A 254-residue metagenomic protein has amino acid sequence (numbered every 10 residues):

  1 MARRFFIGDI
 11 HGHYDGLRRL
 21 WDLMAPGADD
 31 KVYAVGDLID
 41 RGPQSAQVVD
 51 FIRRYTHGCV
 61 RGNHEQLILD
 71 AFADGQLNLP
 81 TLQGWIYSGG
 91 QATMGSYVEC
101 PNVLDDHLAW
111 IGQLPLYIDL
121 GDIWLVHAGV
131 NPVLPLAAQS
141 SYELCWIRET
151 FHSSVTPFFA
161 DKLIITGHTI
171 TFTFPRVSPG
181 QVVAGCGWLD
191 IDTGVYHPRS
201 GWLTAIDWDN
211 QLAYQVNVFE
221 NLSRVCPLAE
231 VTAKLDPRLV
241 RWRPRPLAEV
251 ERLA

Functional and structural regions predicted by a protein language model:
M1-V49: N-terminal active-site segment of His-dependent metallophosphoesterases
R3-H11, I123-G129, L189-I191: Active-site-proximal beta-strand elements of phosphoester/diester hydrolases
F6, V32-A34, C59-V60, W124 (+2 more regions): Residue-level marker for buried hydrophobic side chains located in beta-strands that build the well-ordered beta-sheet
D9, D37, I52, G62-N63 (+5 more regions): Divalent metal-coordination and catalytic microenvironments
H11-D15, D40-P43, Q66-L69, P132-V133 (+2 more regions): Active-site environment of divalent metal-dependent phosphoester hydrolases
S45-V48, R53-G121, W146-I147, F151-S153: Active-site neighborhood of divalent metal-dependent phosphoester bond hydrolases
N102-N131, L136-R176: His/acidic metal-ligating clusters that form di-metal
P157-A254: Acidic, His/Gly-rich catalytic cores of divalent-metal-dependent hydrolytic chemistry
